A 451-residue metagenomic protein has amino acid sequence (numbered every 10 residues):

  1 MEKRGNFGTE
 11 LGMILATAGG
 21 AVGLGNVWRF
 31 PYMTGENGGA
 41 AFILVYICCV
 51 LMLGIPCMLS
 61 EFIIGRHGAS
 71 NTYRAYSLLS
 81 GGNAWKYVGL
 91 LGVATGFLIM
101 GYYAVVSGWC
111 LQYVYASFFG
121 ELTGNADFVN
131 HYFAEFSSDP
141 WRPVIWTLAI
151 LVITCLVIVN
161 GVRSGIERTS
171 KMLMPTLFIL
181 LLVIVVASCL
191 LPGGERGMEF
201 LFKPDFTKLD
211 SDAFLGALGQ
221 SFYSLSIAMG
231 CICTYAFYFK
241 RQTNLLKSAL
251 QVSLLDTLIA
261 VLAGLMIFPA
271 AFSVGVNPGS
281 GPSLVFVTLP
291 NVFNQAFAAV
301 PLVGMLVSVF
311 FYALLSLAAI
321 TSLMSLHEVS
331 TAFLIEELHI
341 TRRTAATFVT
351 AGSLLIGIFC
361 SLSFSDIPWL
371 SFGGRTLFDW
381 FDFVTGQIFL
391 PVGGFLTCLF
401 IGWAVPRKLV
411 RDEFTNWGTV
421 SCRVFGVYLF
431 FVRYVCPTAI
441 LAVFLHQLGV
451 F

Functional and structural regions predicted by a protein language model:
M1-W28, I55-F62, R66-L79, N83-L90 (+2 more regions): Membrane-interface "cap" regions at the ends of multi-pass membrane proteins
E2-F7, E167, K171-I320, T344-A345: Membrane-embedded translocation segments of transport machinery
E2-G5, Y32-N37, H67-L91, A104-R163 (+6 more regions): Inter-helical loop and helix-membrane interface segments of multi-pass membrane transporters/permeases
N6-T17, F42-V45, A84-F97, I145-I150 (+6 more regions): Select transmembrane alpha-helical segments in multipass membrane proteins
G12-C49, A236, K247-L250, L254-T257 (+1 more regions): Transmembrane helix-boundary motif of multi-pass solute transporters/channels
R74, S107-S138, Y238-Q242, K247 (+5 more regions): Helix-loop-helix connectors at the membrane interface of multi-pass transporters/channels
A319-S325, A346-C360, F364, D379-E413: Hydrophobic alpha-helical segments of multi-pass membrane transport proteins
S371, T376-F400, S421-F451: A generic transmembrane alpha-helix motif of multi-pass inner-membrane proteins
